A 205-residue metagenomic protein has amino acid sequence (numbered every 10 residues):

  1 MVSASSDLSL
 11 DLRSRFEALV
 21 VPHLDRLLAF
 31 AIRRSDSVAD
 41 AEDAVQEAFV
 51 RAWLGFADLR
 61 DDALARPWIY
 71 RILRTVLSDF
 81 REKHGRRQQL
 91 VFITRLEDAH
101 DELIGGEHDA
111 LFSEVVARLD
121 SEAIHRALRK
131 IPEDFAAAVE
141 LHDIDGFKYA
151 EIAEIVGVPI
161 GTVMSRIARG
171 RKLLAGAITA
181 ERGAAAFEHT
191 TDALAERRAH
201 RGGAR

Functional and structural regions predicted by a protein language model:
V2-L10, R15, V91, A117 (+2 more regions): C-terminal edge and immediately downstream basic/flexible tail or linker adjoining helix-turn-helix-like DNA-binding
V2-L10, S14, D98-R129: Acidic, proline/glycine-rich intrinsically disordered inter-domain spacer in sigma factors
S3-A29, A39-V45: A short, charge-rich alpha-helical start-of-domain segment used by transcription regulators
L8-S9, E47-L64, K83-G85: Sigma70-family region 2
L27, A31, F56, I69 (+1 more regions): Hydrophobic-face residues of short alpha-helical interaction/recognition segments
D43-V50, A63-T75: Structural recognition of an alpha-helix C-terminal capping motif at a helix-to-coil junction
R60, R74-I93, D109, A117 (+1 more regions): Arg/Lys-rich amphipathic alpha helix in sigma70-family domain 2
R126-A137, L141-T162, G176: Helix-turn-helix DNA-binding module
